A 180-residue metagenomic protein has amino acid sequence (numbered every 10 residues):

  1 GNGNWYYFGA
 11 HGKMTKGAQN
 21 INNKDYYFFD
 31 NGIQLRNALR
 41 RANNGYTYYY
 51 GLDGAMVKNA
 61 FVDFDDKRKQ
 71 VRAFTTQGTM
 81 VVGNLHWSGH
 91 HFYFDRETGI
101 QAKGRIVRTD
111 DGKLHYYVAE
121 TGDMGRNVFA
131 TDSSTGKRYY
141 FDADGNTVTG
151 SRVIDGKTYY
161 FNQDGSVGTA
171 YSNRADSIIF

Functional and structural regions predicted by a protein language model:
G1-F180: Extracellular adhesion/carbohydrate-binding repeat motifs centered on closely spaced tryptophans
